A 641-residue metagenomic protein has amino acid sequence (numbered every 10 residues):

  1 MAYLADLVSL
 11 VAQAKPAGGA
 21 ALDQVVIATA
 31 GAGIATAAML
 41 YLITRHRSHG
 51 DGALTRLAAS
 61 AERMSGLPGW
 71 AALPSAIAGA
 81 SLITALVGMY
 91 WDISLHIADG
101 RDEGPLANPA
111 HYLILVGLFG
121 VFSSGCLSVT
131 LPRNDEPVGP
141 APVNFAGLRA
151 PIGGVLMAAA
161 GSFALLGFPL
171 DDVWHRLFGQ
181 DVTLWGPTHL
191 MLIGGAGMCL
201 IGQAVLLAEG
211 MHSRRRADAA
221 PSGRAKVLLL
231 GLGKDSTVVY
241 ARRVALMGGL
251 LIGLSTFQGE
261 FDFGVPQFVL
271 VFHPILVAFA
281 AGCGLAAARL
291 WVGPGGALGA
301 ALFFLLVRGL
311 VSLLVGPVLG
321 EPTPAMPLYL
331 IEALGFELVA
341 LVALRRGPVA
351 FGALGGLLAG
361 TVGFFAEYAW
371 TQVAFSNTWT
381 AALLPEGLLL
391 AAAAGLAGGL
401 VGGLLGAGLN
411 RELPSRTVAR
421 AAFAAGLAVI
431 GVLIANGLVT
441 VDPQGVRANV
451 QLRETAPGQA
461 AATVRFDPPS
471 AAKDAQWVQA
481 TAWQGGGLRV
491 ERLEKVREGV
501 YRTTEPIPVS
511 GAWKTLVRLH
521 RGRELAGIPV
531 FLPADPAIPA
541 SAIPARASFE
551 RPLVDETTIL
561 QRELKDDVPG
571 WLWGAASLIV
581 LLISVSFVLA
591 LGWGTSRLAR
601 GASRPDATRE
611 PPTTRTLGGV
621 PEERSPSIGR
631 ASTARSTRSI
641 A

Functional and structural regions predicted by a protein language model:
A2-D23, Y90-Y112, L170-L190, T256-V277 (+2 more regions): Membrane-interface interhelical loops and short amphipathic "cap" helices that link adjacent transmembrane segments
A21-R56, A71-E103, L113-D172, R176 (+1 more regions): Transmembrane-helix bundle segments that line or gate the permeation/cavity pathway in multi-pass membrane proteins
I27-I43, Y112-T130, M191-A208, P274-W291 (+3 more regions): Hydrophobic cores of alpha-helical transmembrane segments in multi-pass inner/ER membrane proteins, independent
H46-L73, R133-I152, G210-A241, L409-A419 (+2 more regions): Membrane-interfacial, low-structure loops and terminal tails that flank and connect transmembrane helices in multi-pass
G79-D99, S124-G125, G161-F178, C199-G202 (+8 more regions): Hydrophobic alpha-helical transmembrane segments and adjacent interfacial helices in integral membrane proteins
P105-A107, A141-A159, P169-R243, D262-V265: Membrane-interface helix-loop-helix junctions at boundaries between adjacent transmembrane segments
S415-T440, A641: Internal/C-terminal transmembrane anchor helices
G437-G601: N-terminal soluble domains immediately following signal/targeting peptides that reside in extracytoplasmic
